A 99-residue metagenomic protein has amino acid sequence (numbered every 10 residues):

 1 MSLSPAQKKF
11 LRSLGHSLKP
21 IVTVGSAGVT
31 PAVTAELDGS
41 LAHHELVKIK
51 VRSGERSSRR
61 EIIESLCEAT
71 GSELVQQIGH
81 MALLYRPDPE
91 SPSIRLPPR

Functional and structural regions predicted by a protein language model:
M1-R99: Positively charged, polar, low-complexity stretches
